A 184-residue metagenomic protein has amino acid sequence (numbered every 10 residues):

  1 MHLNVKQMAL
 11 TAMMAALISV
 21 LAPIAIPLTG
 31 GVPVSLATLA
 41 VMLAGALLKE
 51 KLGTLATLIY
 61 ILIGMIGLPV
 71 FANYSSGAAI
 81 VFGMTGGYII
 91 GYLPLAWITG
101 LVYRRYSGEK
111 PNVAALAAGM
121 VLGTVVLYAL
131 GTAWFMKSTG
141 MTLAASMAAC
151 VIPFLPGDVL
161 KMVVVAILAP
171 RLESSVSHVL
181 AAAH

Functional and structural regions predicted by a protein language model:
M1-M13, A148-H184: Alpha-helical transmembrane segments and their cytosolic interface
M1-T54: Hydrophobic transmembrane alpha-helices
M8-M13, L39, L43, G53-I59 (+5 more regions): Hydrophobic alpha-helical transmembrane segments
V20, A78-L127: Short helix-perturbing small/polar motifs within transmembrane alpha-helices
A22, I26, T99, Y103-S107 (+5 more regions): Membrane-water interface at transmembrane helix exits
A22-P33, I61-L95: Interfacial aromatic-anchored transmembrane helix boundaries in multi-pass membrane proteins
G53-A56, Y60, L68-F71, L95-T99 (+4 more regions): Alpha-helical transmembrane segments and their lipid-water interface positions in multi-pass membrane proteins
L68-Y74, A133-A148: Interfacial helix-loop-helix junctions of multi-pass membrane proteins
